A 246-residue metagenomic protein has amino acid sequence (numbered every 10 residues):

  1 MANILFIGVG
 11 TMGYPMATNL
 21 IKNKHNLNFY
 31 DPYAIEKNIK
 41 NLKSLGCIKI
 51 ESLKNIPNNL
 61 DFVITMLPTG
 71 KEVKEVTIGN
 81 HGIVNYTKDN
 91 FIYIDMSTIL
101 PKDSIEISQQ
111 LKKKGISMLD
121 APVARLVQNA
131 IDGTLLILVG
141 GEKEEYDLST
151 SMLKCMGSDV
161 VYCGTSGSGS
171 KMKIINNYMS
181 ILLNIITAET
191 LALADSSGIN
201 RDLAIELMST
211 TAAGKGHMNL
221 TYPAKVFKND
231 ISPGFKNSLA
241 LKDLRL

Functional and structural regions predicted by a protein language model:
M1-N58, F62-T65, F91: NAD(P)+-binding Rossmann beta1-loop-alpha1 motif at the extreme N-terminus of oxidoreductases
I4, I99-Y178: Rossmann-fold dinucleotide-binding core
L53-M118: Rossmann-fold NAD(P) dinucleotide-binding segment
G167-L193, K236-D243: Mid-domain beta-loop-alpha active-site segment that forms a flexible, acidic cofactor/metal-binding surface
S170, H217-L246: Interdomain hinge/lid region at the active-site interface of Rossmann-like NAD(P)-dependent oxidoreductases
I199-A212: Small-residue-rich helix-loop
